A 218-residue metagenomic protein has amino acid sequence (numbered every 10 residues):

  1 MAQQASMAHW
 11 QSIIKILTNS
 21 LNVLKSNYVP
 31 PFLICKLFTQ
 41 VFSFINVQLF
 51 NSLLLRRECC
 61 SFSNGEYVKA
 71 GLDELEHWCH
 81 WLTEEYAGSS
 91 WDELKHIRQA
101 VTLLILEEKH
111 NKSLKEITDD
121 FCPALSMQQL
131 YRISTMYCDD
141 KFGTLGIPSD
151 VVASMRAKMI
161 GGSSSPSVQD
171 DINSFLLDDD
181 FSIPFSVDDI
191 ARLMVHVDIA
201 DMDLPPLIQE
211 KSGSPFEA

Functional and structural regions predicted by a protein language model:
M1-K25: Karyopherin-beta/Importin-beta family HEAT-repeat alpha-solenoid scaffold
M1-Q4, C60, G88-W91: Acidic, Ser/Thr- and Gly/Pro-rich intrinsically disordered linkers and low-complexity segments that flank or connect
K15, L33, T39, E58 (+3 more regions): Residue-level detector of functional hotspots within protein domains
L17-A70, H77-T83: Extended amphipathic alpha-helical scaffold segments
V68-A218: Eukaryotic terminal intrinsically disordered regions
